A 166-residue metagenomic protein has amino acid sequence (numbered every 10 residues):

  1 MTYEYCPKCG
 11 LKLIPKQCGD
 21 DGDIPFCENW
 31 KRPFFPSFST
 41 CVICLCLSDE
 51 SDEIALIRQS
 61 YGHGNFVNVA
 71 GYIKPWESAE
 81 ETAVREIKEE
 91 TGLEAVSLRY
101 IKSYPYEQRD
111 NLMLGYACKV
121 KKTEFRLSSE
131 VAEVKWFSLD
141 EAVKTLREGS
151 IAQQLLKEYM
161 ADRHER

Functional and structural regions predicted by a protein language model:
T2-C44: Acidic, metal-coordinating catalytic segment for phosphate/diphosphate chemistry, firing primarily on the Nudix
Y5, L45, L56, G115-A117 (+1 more regions): Conserved hydrophobic/aromatic beta-strand scaffold that supports enzyme active sites
C18-G22, N29-K31, C46-E53, Y61 (+1 more regions): Extended, polar beta-sheet/loop recognition surfaces of beta-rich domains that mediate binding to diverse ligands
G22, S37-C41, Y61-H63, N68 (+1 more regions): Short connector loops at helix/strand junctions that flank enzyme active sites, especially segments positioning acidic
L45, R58, F125-L127: Short secondary-structure boundary/capping segments
L47-E89: Conserved Nudix-box catalytic region and its N-terminal flanking loop in Nudix hydrolases and closely related
I73-E158: Unchanged
M160-R166: Generic C-terminal helix-cap and adjacent flexible tail
